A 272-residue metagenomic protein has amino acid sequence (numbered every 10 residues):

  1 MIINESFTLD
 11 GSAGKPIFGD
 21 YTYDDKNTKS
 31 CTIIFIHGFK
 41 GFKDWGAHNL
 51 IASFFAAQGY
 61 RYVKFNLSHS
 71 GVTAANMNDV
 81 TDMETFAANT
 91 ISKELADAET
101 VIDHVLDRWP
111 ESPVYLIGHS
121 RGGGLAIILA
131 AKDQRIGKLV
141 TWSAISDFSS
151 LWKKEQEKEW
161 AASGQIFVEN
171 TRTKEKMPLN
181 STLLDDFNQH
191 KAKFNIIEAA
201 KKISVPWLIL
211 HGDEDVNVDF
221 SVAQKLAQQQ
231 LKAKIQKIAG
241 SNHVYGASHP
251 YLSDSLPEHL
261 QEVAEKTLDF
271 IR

Functional and structural regions predicted by a protein language model:
M1-K26: N-terminal cap/lid segment of alpha/beta-hydrolase-fold proteins
N27-S68: Short, surface-exposed "cap/lid" segments of acyl-processing enzymes
H48, V205, D219-Q228: Short alpha-helix in the alpha/beta-hydrolase fold that links the catalytic acid
E84-R108: Alpha/beta-hydrolase active-site loop
V101-W160: Primarily recognizes the serine-hydrolase "nucleophile elbow" in alpha/beta-hydrolase and SGNH/GDSL folds
I203-S204, I209-H211, D215: Short beta-strand/loop motif that positions the catalytic acidic residue of the alpha/beta-hydrolase fold
E214-V218, H243: Acidic catalytic loop of the alpha/beta-hydrolase fold
S241-R272: Catalytic active-site module of serine/aspartate enzymes centered on a nucleophile-bearing elbow/loop
